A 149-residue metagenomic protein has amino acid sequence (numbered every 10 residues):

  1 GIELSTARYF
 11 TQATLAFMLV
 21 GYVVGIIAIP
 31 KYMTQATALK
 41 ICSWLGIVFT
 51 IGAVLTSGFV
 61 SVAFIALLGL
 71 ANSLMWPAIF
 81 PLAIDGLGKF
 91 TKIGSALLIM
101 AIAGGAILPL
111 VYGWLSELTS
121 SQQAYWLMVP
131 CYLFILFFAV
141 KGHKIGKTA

Functional and structural regions predicted by a protein language model:
G1-F17, K92-A96: Loop-to-transmembrane helix entry
T14-V20, I102-G104: Short hydrophobic/small-residue motifs within alpha-helical transmembrane segments of multi-pass transporter-like
G21-T34, S116: Helix-to-loop junctions at the C-terminal end of transmembrane segments in multipass secondary transporters
T37, V111-C131: A membrane-interface helix-boundary motif in multi-pass transporters
T37-G52: Structural signature of the two symmetry-related core transmembrane helices
S73-G88: Intracellular juxtamembrane helix-capping segments at the cytosolic ends of symmetry-related transmembrane helices
G86-T119: A late C-terminal transmembrane helix in Major Facilitator Superfamily
V129-A149: Multi-pass alpha-helical transporter architecture, strongest for 12-TM Major Facilitator/SLC carriers used
